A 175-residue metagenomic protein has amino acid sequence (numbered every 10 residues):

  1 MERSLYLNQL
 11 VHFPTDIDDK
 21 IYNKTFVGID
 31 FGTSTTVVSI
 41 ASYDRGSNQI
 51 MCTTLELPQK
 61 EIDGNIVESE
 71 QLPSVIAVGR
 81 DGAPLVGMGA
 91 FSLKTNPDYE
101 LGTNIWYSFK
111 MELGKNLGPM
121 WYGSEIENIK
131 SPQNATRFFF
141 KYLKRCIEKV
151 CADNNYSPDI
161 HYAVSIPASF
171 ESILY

Functional and structural regions predicted by a protein language model:
S4-N8, N23, I40-S47, T54-L55 (+1 more regions): A generic short-segment signal for beta-strand/edge and adjacent turn/coil regions
L5-D18, Y22, F138-N154: Phosphate/ATP-binding catalytic cores across multiple sugar-kinase/actin-like superfamilies, primarily ASKHA
D16-Q49, G102-N104: Gly/Thr-rich phosphate-binding beta-strand-loop-beta motif of the actin/hexokinase/Hsp70
M51-Y175: Phosphate-binding loop and its immediate beta->loop->alpha context in nucleotide/phosphate-handling enzymes
